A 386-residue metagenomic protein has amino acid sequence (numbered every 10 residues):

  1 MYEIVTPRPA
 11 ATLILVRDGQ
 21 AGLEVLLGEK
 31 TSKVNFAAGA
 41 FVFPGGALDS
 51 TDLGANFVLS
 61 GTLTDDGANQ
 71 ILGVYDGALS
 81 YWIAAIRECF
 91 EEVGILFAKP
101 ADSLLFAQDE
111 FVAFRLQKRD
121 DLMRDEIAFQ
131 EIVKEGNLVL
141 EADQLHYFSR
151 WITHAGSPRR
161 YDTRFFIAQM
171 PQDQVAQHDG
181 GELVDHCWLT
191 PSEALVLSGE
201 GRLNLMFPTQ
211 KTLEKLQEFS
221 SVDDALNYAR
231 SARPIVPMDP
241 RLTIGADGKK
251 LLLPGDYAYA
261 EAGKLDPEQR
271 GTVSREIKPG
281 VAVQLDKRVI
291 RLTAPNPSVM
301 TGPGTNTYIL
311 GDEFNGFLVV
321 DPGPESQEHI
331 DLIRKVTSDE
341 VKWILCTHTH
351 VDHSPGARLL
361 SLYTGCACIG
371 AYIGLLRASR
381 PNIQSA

Functional and structural regions predicted by a protein language model:
M1-G280, Q284: N-terminal leader/linker segments that precede catalytic domains of diphosphate-processing enzymes
G22, L183, R288, S338 (+1 more regions): A generic structural signal for alpha->beta connector loops
G22, V34, S298, S326 (+1 more regions): Flexible, glycine-rich phosphate/dinucleotide-binding loops and adjacent beta-alpha linkers at cofactor/substrate
L27, V320, C368-G370: Hydrophobic residues in well-ordered beta-strands that form the structural core
E29, T190, T293-P295, Y372: Residues at the C-termini of beta-strands that transition into short coil/loop
E88-E92, D321, D352: Acidic active-site catalytic centers that drive phospho-/nucleotidyl reactions and related ester hydrolyses
A282-D339: Conserved beta-strand hairpin/beta-sheet module of binuclear metal-dependent hydrolase folds, prominently
P303, P324-A386: Active-site HxH/HxHxD metal-binding segment of metal-dependent hydrolases
